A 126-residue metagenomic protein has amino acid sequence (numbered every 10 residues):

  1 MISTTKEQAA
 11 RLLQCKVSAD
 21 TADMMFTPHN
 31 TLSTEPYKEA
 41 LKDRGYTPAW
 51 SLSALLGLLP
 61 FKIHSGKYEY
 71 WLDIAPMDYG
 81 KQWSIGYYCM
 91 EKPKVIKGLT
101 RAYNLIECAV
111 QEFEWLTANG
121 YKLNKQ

Functional and structural regions predicted by a protein language model:
M1-G45, S51: Charge-rich, low-complexity N-terminal segments
C15, F61-S65, N119: Surface-exposed polar/charged interaction patches
H29-A102, Q126: N-terminal segment of the canonical double-stranded RNA-binding domain
K97-Q126: Ampiphathic alpha-helical segments that act as solvent-exposed interaction surfaces
